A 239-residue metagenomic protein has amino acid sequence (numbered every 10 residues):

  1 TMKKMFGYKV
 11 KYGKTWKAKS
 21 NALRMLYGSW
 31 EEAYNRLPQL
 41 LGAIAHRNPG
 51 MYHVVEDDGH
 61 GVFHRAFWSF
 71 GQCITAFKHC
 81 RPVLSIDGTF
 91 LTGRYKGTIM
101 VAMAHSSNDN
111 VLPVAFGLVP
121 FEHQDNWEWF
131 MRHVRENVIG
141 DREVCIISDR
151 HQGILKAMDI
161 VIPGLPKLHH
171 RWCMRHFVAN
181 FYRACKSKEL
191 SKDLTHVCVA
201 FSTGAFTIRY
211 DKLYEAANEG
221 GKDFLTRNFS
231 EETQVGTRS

Functional and structural regions predicted by a protein language model:
T1-G7: DNA-recognition alpha helix
K11, A18-V55, V138-R142, I147-S239: Extended amphipathic alpha-helical interaction segments
T15, D87, V111: Conserved hydrophobic/aromatic pocket- or pore-lining residues that grip, position, or stack substrates in active sites
A22, L26-V101, H105-S106, G221: Structured nucleic-acid-interacting core domains from mobile-element enzymes and related host factors, especially RNase
G88-F90, L118-P120, R150: Short, flexible loop/turn elements at secondary-structure junctions
R94-Y95, F116-I139: Active-site beta-loop-alpha junctions of metal-dependent nucleic acid enzymes, especially the RNase H-like/DDE
A102, L112-V119: A short, conserved beta-strand element enriched in hydrophobic/aromatic residues
H105-P113, R135-N137, S202-T207: Surface-exposed beta-strand-to-loop junctions that form interaction patches on eukaryotic regulatory domains
